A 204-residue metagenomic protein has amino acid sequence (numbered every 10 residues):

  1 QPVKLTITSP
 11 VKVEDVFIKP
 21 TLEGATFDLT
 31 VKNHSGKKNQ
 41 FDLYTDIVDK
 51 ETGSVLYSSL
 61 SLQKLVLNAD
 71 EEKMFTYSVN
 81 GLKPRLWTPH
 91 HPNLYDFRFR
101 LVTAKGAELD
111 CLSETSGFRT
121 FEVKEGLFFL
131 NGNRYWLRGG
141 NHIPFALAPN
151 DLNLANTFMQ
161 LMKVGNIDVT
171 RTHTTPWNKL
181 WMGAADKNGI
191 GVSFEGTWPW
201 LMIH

Functional and structural regions predicted by a protein language model:
Q1-V192: Secreted/periplasmic carbohydrate-active enzymes, especially glycoside hydrolases
R138, P199-H204: Active-site-adjacent "subsite" loops/lids of carbohydrate-active enzymes
